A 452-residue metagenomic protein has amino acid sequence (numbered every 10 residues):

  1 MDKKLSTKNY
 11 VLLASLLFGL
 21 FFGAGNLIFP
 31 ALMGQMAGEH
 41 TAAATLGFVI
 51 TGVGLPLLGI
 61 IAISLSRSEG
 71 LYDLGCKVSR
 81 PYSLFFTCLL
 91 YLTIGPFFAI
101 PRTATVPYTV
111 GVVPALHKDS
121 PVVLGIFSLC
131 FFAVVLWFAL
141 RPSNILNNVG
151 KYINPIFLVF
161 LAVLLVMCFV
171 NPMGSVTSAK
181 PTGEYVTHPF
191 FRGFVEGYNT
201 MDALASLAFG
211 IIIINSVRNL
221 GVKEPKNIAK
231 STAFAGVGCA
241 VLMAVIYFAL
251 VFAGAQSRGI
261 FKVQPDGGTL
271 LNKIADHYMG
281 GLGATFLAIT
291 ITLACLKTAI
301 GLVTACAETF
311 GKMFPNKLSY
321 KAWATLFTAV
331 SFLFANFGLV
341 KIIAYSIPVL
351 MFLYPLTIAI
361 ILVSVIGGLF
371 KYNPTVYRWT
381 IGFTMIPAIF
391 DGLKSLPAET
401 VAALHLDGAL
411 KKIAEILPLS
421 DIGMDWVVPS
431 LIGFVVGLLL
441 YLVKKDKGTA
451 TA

Functional and structural regions predicted by a protein language model:
V11-F22, L92, M167-G174, G183-L250 (+3 more regions): Hydrophobic, membrane-embedded alpha-helices of multi-pass small-molecule transporters
Q35, L65-D73, F131-I153, N219-V222 (+2 more regions): Membrane-water interface regions at transmembrane-helix termini and the short interhelical loops of multi-pass membrane
G54, L58, I156-C168, T232-R258 (+2 more regions): Selective recognition of specific alpha-helical transmembrane segments in multi-pass small-molecule
G70-C76, I246-L296, V303, P348: TM-loop-TM module centered on a large, flexible mid-protein loop between adjacent transmembrane helices in multi-pass
P96, I100, L158-Y185, A203-L204 (+4 more regions): Hydrophobic alpha-helical segments and their helix-loop junctions in multi-pass secondary transporters
L140-C168, I347-I358, Y377-P387: Membrane-interface loop-to-helix entry segments
R141-Y152, F190-G193, I213-L242, G259-N272 (+2 more regions): Hydrophobic, small-residue-rich membrane helices and short re-entrant helix-turn-helix hairpins that build
N171, N373-A452: A generic transmembrane alpha-helix motif of multi-pass inner-membrane proteins
